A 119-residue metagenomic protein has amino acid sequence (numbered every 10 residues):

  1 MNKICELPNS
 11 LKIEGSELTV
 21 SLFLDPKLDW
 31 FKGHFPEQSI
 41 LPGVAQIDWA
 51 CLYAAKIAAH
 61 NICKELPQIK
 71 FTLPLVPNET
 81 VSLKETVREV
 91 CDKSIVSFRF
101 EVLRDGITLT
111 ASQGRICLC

Functional and structural regions predicted by a protein language model:
M1-L41: Catalytic strand-loop segment that frames the active site of acyl-thioester-processing enzymes
K3, E65, T108-T110: Residue-level detector of beta-propeller blades
L11-I13, R88-C119: HotDog/MaoC-like acyl-thioester-processing domains
L18-V20, P67, L83, V96-F100 (+1 more regions): Hydrophobic residues positioned within well-ordered beta-strands of beta-sheet architectures
L22-L24, F71, L118: Hydrophobic residues in beta-strands and at strand termini
K27-D29, I40, V76, V90-D92 (+1 more regions): Generic "edge-of-domain/loop-turn" microfeature
I40-A50: Active-site beta-strand/loop microenvironment that shapes enzyme catalytic pockets
D48-E89, K93-S97: Hydrophobic beta-strand-centered segment that forms part of the acyl-chain substrate-binding groove
